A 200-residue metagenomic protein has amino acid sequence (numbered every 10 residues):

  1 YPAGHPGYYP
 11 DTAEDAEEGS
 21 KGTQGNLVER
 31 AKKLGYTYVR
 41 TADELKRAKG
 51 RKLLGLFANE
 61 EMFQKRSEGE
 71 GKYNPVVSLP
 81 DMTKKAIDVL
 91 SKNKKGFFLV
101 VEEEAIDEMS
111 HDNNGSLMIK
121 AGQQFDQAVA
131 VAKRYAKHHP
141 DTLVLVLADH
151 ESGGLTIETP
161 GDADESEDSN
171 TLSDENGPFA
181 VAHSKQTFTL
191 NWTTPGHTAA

Functional and structural regions predicted by a protein language model:
Y1-A200: A post-motif C-terminal structural segment
